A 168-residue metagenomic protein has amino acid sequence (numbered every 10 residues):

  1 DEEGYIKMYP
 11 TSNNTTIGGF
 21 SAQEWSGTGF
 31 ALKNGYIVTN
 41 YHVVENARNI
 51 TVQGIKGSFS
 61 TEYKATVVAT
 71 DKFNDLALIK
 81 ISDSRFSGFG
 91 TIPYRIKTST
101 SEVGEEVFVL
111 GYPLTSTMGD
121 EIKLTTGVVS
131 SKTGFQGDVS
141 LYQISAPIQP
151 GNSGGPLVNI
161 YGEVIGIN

Functional and structural regions predicted by a protein language model:
I6, P10, N14-N34, N40 (+3 more regions): A conserved glycine-rich beta-strand in the N-terminal activation segment of trypsin-fold
G18-F20, M118-E121: Short consensus segments that form the blades of beta-propeller domains, in both extracellular/periplasmic
W25, T61, K123, D138 (+1 more regions): Exposed loop/turn and edge beta-strand positions of beta-sandwich/beta-sheet ligand-binding modules
F30, P147-N168: Catalytic nucleophile loop of clan PA
F30-L32, T66-A69, S130, Q149: Conserved positions in beta-strands of structured domains
K33-G119, G137-L141: Conserved active-site neighborhood of the chymotrypsin/trypsin-like protease fold
N40-E45, T125, P150, G166-N168: Short beta->alpha transition motifs characteristic of CBS
E121-T133: Short, compositionally biased
